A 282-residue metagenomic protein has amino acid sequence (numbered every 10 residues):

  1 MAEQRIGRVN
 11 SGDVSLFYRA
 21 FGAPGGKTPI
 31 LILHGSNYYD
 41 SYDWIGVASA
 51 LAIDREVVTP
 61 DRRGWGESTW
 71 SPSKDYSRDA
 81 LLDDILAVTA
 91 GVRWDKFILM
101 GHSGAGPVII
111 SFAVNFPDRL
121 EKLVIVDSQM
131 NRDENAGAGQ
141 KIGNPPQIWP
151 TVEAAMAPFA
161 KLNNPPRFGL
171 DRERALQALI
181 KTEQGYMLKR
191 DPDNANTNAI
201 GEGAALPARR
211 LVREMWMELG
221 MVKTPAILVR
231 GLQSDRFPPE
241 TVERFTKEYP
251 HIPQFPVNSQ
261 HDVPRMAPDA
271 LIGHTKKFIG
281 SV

Functional and structural regions predicted by a protein language model:
M1-I32, I53-R55, W94-D95, P250-P253 (+2 more regions): Alpha/beta-hydrolase fold catalytic core
V14-W70: Conserved HGGG/HGGXW glycine-rich cap/lid loop of the alpha/beta-hydrolase fold
Y42-W44, S68-K74, E134-G137, P239-E240: Conserved catalytic-core motifs of eukaryotic protein kinase domains, centered on the activation segment
I45, S49, I53, V58-M100 (+2 more regions): Active-site loop/oxyanion-hole signature of alpha/beta-hydrolase fold enzymes
I110-V114, E121-A154: Flexible "cap/lid" loop of the alpha/beta hydrolase fold
P150-G203, R209: Conserved alpha/beta-hydrolase catalytic His-Asp/Glu region
T182-E248, N258: Conserved serine/cysteine hydrolase catalytic core
S259-I272: Catalytic histidine-centered segment of alpha/beta-hydrolase-like enzymes
